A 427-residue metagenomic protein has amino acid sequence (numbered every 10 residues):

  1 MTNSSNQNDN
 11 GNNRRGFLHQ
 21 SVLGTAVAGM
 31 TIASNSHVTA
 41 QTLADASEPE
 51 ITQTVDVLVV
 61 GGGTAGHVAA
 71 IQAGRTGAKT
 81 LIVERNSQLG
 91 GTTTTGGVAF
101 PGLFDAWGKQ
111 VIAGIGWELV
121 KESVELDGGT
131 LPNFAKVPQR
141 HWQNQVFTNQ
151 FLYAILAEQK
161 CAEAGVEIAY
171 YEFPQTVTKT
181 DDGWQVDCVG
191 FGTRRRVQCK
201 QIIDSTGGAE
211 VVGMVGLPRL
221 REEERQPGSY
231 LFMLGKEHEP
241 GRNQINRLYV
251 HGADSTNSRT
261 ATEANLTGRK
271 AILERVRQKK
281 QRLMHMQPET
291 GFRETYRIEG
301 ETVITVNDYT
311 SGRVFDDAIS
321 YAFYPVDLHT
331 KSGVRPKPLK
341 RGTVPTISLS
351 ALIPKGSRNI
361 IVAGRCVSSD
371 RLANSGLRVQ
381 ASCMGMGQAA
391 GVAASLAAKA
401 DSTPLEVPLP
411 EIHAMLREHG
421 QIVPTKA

Functional and structural regions predicted by a protein language model:
M1-G16, T39: N-terminal secretory signal peptides
R14-T31: N-terminal export leaders
V22, Q72, A78-K79, R85-T176 (+2 more regions): Conserved N-terminal/central alpha/beta ligand/cofactor-binding core
Q41-T54: A short, basic/flexible loop-to-alpha-helix module at the beginning of a structural domain
I51-G63: Beta1/beta-strand and adjacent pyrophosphate-binding region of the FAD-binding site in flavoprotein oxidoreductases
G66: N-terminal Rossmann-fold NAD(P) dinucleotide-binding loop
T92-T93, A154, Y171, G190-Q201 (+1 more regions): Flavin (FAD/FMN)-binding glycine-rich loop and adjacent Rossmann-like elements that form
T178-R196: Conserved beta-strand-loop-beta-strand element in the redox core of flavoprotein oxidoreductases
